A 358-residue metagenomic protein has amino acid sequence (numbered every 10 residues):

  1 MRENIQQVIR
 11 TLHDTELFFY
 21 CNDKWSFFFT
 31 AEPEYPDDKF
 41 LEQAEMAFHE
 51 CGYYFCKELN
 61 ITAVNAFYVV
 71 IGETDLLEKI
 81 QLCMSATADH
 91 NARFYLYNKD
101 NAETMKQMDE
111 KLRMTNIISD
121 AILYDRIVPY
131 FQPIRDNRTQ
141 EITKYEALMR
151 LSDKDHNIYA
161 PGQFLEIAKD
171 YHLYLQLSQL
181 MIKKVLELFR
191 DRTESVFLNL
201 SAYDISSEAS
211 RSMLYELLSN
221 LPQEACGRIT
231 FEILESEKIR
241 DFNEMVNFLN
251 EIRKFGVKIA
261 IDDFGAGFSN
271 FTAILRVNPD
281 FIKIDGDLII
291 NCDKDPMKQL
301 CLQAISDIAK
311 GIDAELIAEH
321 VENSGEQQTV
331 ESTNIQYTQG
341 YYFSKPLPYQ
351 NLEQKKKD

Functional and structural regions predicted by a protein language model:
M1-L112: Cyclic-dinucleotide signaling modules
M1-R2, N22, N157-P161, D170 (+2 more regions): Catalytic-site-adjacent helices and loops of nucleotide signaling machinery
N4-V8, A44, K79-C83, I167-A168 (+6 more regions): Structural preference for long, well-ordered alpha-helical segments in enzyme cores
Q7-L17, Y53-C56, D136, K154 (+4 more regions): Nucleotide second-messenger and two-component phosphorelay signaling modules
R10, A88, L123, R190 (+3 more regions): Anion (oxyanion) recognition and catalysis
E103-K106, E110-E224, E237: Bacterial c-di-GMP phosphodiesterase EAL domain
R113, S212-E216, N243-F248, P296-Q303: Charged helix-capping and loop-helix junction motifs
E141, L151-K154, S201-E208, R228 (+2 more regions): EAL-family c-di-GMP phosphodiesterase catalytic domain
